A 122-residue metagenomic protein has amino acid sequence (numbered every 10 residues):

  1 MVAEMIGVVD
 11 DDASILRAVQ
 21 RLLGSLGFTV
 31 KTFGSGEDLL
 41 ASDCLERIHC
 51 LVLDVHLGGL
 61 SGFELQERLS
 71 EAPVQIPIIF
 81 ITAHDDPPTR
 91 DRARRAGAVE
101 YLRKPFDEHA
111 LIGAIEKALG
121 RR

Functional and structural regions predicted by a protein language model:
A3-A13, V19, L23: Conserved acidic segment of CheY-like receiver
L16, G58: The feature encodes the CheY-like receiver
T32-C50: Acidic, metal-coordinating helix/loop segments flanking the phosphotransfer/catalytic sites of two-component signaling
G34-S35, S61-E64: Acidic catalytic/metal-coordinating carboxylates
D54, T82: Active-site residues of response regulator receiver
F63-V74: Short amphipathic alpha-helix used as the core "switch/output" element in two-component signaling
P88, F106-E116: C-terminal output helix
